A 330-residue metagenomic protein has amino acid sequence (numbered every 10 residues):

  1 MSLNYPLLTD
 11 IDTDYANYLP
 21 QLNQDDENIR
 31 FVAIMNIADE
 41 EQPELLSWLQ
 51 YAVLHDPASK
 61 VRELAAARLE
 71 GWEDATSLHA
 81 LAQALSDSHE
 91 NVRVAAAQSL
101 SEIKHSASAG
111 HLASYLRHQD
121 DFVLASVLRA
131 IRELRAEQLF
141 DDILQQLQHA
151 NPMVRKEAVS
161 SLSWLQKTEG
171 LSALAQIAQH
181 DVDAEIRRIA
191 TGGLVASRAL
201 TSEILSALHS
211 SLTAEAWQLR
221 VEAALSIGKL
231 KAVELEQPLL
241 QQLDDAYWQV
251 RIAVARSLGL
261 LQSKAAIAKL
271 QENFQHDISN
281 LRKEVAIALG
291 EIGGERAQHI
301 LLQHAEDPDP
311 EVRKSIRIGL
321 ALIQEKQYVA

Functional and structural regions predicted by a protein language model:
M1-G71, A84-D87, L124, E291 (+3 more regions): N-terminal alpha-helical scaffold/docking segments in eukaryotic complex subunits
D10-Q21, Q42-H55, D74-S86, H105-R117 (+7 more regions): Amphipathic alpha-helical scaffolding segments comprising HEAT/armadillo-like alpha-solenoid repeats
D14, L46, F122, L171 (+5 more regions): HEAT/HEAT-like alpha-solenoid repeats
D25-D26, P57-A58, S88-H89, Q119-D120 (+6 more regions): Short inter-helical turns and helix N-cap capping residues of alpha-solenoid HEAT/ARM repeat scaffolds
A58-E157, S161-W164: A generic tandem-repeat structural signature
